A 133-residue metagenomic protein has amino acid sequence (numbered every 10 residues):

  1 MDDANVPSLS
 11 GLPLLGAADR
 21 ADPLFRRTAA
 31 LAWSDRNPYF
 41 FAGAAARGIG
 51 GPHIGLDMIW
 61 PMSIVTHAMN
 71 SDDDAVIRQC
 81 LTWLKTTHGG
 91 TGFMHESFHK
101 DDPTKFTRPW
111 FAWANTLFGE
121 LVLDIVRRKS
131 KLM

Functional and structural regions predicted by a protein language model:
M1-S63, N70-D72: Extended ligand-binding clefts on enzyme/binding-domain cores
G51-M133: CBM-like carbohydrate-recognition segments
